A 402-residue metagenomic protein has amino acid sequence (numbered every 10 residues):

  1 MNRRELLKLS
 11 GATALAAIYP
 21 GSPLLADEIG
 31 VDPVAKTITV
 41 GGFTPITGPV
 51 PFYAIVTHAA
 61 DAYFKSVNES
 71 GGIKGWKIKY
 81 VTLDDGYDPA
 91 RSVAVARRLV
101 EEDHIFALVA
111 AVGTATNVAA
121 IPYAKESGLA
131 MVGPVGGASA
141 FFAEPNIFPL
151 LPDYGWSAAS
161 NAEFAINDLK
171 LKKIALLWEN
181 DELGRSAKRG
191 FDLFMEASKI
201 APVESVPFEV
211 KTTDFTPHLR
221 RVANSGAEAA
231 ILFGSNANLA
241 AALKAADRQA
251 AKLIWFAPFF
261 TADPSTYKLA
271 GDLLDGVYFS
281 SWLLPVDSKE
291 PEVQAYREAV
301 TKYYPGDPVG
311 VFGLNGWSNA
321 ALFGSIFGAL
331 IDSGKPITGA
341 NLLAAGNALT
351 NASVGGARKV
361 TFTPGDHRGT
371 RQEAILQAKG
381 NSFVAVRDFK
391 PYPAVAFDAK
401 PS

Functional and structural regions predicted by a protein language model:
E5-L25: N-terminal export signals
A26-V40, I73-K77, I166-K172: Immediate post-signal peptide segment of exported/extracytoplasmic ligand-binding proteins
D27-I29, F52-H58, S70-F141, F208-F215 (+3 more regions): Beta-alpha junction/loop-to-helix N-cap segments that form part of ligand/metal-binding clefts
G30-V34, G41-A60, L83-A90, V112-A115 (+2 more regions): Extracytoplasmic "Venus flytrap"
D85, V132-G133, A138-S139, V210-K211 (+3 more regions): Venus flytrap/periplasmic-binding-protein-like
A94, S139-A140, P145-A250, V286-Q294: Extracellular/periplasmic Venus flytrap/periplasmic-binding protein
L243-W317, F389-K400: Extracellular/periplasmic periplasmic-binding protein-like sensory domains
K302-G313, G324-V386: Segments of small-molecule ligand-sensing domains
